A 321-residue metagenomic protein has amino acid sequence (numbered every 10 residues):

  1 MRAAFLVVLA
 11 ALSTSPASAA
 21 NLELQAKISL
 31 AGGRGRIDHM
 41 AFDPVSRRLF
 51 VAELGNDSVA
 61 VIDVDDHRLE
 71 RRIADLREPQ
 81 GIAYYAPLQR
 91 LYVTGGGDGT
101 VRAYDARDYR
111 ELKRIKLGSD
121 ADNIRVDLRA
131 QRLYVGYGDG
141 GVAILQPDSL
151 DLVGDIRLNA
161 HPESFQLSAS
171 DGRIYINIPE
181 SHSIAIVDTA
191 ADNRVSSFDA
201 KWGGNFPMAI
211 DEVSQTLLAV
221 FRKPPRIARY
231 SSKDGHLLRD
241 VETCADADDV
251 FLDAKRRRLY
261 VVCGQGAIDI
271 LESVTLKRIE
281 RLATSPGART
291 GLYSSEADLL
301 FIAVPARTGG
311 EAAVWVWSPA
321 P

Functional and structural regions predicted by a protein language model:
A3-T14: Bacterial N-terminal signal peptides
S15-P321: Predominantly soluble domains enriched in secretory-pathway, periplasmic, or organellar proteins
